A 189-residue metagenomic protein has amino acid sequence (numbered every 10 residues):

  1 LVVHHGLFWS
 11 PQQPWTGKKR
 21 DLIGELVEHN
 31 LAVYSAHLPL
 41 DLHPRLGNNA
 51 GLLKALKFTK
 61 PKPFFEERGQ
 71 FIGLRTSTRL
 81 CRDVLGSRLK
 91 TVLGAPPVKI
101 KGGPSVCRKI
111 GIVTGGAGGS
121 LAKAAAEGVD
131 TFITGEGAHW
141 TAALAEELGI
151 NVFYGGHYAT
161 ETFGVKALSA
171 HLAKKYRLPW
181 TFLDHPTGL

Functional and structural regions predicted by a protein language model:
V2-L189: Active-site catalytic microenvironments in core metabolic enzymes, especially phosphate/sugar-handling
